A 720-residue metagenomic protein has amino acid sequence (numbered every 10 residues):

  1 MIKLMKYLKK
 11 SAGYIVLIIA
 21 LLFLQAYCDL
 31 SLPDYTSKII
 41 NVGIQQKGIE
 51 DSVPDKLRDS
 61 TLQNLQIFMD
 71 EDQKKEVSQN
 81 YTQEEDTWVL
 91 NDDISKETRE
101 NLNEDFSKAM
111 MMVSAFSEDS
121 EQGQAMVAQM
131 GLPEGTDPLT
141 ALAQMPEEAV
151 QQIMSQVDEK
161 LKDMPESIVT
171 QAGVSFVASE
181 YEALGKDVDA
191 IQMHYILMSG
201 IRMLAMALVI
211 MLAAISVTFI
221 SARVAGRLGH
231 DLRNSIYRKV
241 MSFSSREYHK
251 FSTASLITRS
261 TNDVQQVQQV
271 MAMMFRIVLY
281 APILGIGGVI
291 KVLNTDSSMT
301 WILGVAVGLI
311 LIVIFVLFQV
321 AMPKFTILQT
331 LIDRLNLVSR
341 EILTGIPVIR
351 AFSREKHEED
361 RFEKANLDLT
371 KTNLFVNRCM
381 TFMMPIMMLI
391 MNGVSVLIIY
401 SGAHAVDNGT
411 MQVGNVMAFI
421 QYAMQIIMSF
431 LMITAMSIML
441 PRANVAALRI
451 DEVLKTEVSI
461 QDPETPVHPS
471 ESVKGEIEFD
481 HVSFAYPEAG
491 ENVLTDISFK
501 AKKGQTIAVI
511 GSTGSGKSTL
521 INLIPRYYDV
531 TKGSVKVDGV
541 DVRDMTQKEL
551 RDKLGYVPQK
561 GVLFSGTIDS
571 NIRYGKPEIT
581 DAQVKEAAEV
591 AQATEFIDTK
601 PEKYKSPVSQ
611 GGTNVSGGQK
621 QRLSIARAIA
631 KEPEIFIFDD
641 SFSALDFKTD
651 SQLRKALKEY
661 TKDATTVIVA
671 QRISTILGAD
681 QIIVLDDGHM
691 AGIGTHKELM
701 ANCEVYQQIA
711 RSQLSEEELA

Functional and structural regions predicted by a protein language model:
M1-L32, T36-M203, V209, A213 (+12 more regions): Membrane-integrated ABC transporters
S11, F23-S31, L204-I215, V267-V270 (+7 more regions): Hydrophobic alpha-helical transmembrane bundles that constitute the permease/transmembrane domains of multi-pass
I15-V16, D51, L65-I67, E71-D72 (+5 more regions): ABC-type nucleotide-binding domain
I39, Q46, T344, D360 (+5 more regions): ABC transporter TMD-NBD coupling linker
I44-D51, R58-L65, D70, P138-P146 (+11 more regions): Short intracellular "coupling" helices and adjacent cytoplasmic loop segments at the cytosolic face of multi-pass
G135, P146, I153, S245-R246 (+10 more regions): An intracellular "coupling" helix at the cytosolic face of ABC transporter transmembrane type-1 domains
G287, K291-G308, I312-I314, F318-Q319 (+2 more regions): Helix-loop-helix
